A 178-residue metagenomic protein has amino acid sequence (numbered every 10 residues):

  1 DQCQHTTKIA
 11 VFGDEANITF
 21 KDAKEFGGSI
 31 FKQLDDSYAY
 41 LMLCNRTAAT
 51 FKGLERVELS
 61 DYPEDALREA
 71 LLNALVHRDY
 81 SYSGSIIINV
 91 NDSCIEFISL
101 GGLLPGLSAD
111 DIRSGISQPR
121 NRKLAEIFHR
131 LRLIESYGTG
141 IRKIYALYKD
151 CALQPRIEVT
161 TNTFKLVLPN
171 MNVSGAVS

Functional and structural regions predicted by a protein language model:
D1-Y82, V90, G106-P119, G140 (+1 more regions): Active-site helix-to-loop segments that bind/position phosphate- or nucleotide-bearing substrates and donors across
H77-D79, F97, E135-G138, Y145-L147: Hydrophobic alpha-helical bundle architecture
S81-S85, L133-G138, C151-V159, F164: Intrinsically disordered, low-complexity regulatory tails
I87-S93: Short beta-strand/loop element within the Bergerat-fold HATPase_c
N89, L147-Q154, V159-T160, V167-S178: Short, low-complexity, charged/polar intrinsically disordered tails
C94-E96, T163-K165: Structural motif
I95-R132, S174-S178: Glycine-rich/acidic phosphate-handling loop/turn and adjacent ATP-lid/helix of nucleotide-binding kinase/ATPase domains
